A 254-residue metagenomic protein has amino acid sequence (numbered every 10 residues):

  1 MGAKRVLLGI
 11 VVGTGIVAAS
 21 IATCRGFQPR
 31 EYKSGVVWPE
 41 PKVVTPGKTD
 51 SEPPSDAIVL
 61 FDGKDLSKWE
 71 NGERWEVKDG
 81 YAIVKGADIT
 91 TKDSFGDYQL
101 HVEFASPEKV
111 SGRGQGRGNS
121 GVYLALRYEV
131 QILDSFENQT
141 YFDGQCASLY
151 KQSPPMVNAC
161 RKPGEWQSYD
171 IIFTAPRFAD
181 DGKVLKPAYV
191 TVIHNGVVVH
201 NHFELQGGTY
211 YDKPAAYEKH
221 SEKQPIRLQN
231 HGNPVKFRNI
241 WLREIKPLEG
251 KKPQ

Functional and structural regions predicted by a protein language model:
M1-V11: Bacterial N-terminal signal peptides that target proteins for export
K4, A19-T23: Intrinsic disorder/low-complexity segments
I10-A19: Bacterial N-terminal signal peptides
A22-Q254: Carbohydrate-interacting regions of secretory-pathway proteins
